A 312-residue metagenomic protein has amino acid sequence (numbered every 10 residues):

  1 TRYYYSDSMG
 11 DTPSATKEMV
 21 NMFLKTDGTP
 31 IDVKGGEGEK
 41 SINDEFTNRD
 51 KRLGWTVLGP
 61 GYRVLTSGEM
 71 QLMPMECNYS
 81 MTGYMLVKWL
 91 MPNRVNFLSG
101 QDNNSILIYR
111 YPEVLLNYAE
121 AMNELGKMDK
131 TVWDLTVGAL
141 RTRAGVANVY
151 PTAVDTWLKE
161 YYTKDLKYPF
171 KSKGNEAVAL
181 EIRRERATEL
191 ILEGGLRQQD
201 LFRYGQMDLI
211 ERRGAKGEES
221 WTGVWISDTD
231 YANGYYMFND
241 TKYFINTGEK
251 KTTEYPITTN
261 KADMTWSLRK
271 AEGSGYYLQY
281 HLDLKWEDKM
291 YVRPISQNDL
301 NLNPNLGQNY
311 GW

Functional and structural regions predicted by a protein language model:
T1-Y3, D7-K17, D27-W312: Acidic/polar-rich alpha-helix caps and helix-coil junctions
